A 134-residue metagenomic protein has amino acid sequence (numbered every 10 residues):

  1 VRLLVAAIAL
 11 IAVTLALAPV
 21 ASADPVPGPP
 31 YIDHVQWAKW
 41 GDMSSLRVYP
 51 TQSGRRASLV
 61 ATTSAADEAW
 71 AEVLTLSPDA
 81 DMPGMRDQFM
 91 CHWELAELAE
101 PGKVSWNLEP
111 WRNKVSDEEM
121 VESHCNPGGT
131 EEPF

Functional and structural regions predicted by a protein language model:
V1-A23: Secretory targeting and sorting signals
A21, L46-R47, W106: A broad, low-specificity signal marking well-ordered, structured residues that form hydrophobic/aromatic
S22, R55, T130-E132: Generic "edge-of-domain/loop-turn" microfeature
D24-P30: Cleaved targeting-peptide boundary
D33-H34, C91: Short secondary-structure junctions
Q36-S44: Short, ordered beta-strand-loop transition motifs
S44-L46, P50-P78: Acidic/histidine-rich, surface-exposed loop or edge segments in extracytoplasmic proteins
A71-F134: Extracytosolic low-complexity repeat regions of secreted or lipid-anchored proteins
